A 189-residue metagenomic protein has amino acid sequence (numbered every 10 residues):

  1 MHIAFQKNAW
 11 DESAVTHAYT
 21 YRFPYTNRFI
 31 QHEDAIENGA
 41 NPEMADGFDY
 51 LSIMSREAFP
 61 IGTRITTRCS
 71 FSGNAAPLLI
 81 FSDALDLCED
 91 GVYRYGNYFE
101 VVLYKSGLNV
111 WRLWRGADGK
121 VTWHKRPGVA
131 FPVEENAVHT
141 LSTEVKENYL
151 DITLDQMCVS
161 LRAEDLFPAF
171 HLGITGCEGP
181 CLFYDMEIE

Functional and structural regions predicted by a protein language model:
M1-E189: Extracellular glycan-recognition regions
